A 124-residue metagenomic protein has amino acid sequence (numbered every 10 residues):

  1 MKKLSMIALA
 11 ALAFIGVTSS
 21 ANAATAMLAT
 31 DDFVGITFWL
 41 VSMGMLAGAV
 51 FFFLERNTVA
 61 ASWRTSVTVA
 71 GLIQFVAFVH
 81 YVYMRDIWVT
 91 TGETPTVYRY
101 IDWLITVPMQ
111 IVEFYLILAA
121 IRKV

Functional and structural regions predicted by a protein language model:
M1-A23: N-terminal secretory/membrane targeting signals
L4-I7, A61-L72, K123-V124: Membrane-interfacial loop-to-transmembrane alpha-helix junctions, especially the N-terminal start
N22-M45: Hydrophobic transmembrane alpha-helical segments in integral membrane proteins
L28-V34, G92-L104: Short aromatic-rich membrane-water interface segments that cap or initiate transmembrane helices in multi-pass membrane
F38, S42, V67, G71-Q74 (+1 more regions): Residues within membrane-spanning alpha-helices of integral membrane proteins, especially the hydrophobic core/packing
V41-R56: N-terminal signal-anchor/start-transfer transmembrane helix
F51-F52, Y81-R85, T91, Y100-V124: Internal transmembrane alpha-helix with an interfacial aromatic "cap," most often the third helix
V69-I87: A generic, lipid-embedded transmembrane alpha helix
